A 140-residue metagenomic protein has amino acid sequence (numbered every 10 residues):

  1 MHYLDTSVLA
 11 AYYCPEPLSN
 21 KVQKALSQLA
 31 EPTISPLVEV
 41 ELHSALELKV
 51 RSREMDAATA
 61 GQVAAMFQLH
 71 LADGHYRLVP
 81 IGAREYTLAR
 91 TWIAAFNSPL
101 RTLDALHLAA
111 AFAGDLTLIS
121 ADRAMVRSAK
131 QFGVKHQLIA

Functional and structural regions predicted by a protein language model:
M1, R84, L108, F112-A140: Acidic, PIN/NYN-like endoribonuclease modules and their adjacent C-terminal/linker elements
M1-V40, K49-V63, F132: Short, well-structured N-terminal submotif of metal-dependent ribonuclease cores
L29-P32, R77, A113-L118: Short active-site oxyanion
I34, P80, T102-A105, I119-S120: Short beta-strand scaffold positions
E39, Q68-F96: Acidic catalytic patch
S44-R51, A113: Short glycine/serine- and small hydrophobic-enriched flexible loop segments
V63, L69, I81, A94 (+2 more regions): Anionic, Ser/Thr-rich low-complexity intrinsically disordered regions
